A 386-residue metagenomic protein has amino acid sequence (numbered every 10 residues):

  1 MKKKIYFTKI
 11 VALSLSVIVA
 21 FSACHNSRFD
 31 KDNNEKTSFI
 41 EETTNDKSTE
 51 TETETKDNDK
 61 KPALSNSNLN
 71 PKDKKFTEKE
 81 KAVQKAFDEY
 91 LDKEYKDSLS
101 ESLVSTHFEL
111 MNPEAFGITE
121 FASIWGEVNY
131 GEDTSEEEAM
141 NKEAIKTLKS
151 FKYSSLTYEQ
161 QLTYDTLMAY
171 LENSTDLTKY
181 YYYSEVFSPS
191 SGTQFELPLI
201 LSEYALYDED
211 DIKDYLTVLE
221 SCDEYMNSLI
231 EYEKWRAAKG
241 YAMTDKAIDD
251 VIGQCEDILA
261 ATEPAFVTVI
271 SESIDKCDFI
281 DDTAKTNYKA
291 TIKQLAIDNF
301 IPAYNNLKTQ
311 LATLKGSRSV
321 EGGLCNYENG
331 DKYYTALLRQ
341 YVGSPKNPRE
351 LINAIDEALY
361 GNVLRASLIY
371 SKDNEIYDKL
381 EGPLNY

Functional and structural regions predicted by a protein language model:
K2-V11: Bacterial N-terminal signal peptides that target proteins for export
L13-S14, K36: Generic short amphipathic/hydrophobic targeting helices enriched at N-termini, encompassing Sec-type signal peptides
L15-V19: Hydrophobic core
A20-I40: Sec-dependent signal peptide cleavage junction
F21-A23, T44, Y204, I252: N-terminal regions of proteins, emphasizing targeting and processing segments when present
N33-A63: Low-complexity, Pro/Thr/Ser/Glu-rich flexible segments characteristic of extracytoplasmic/periplasmic regions
N58-Y386: N-terminal maturation segment of proteins
